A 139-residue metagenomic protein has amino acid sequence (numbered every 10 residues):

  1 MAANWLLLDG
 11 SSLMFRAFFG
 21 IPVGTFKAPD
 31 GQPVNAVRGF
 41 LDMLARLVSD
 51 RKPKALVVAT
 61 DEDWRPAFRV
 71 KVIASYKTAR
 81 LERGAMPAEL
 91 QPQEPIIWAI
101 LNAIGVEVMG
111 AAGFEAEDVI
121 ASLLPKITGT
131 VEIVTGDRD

Functional and structural regions predicted by a protein language model:
A2-V134: Noncatalytic, basic helical substrate-engagement surface that gates or grips nucleic-acid strands
